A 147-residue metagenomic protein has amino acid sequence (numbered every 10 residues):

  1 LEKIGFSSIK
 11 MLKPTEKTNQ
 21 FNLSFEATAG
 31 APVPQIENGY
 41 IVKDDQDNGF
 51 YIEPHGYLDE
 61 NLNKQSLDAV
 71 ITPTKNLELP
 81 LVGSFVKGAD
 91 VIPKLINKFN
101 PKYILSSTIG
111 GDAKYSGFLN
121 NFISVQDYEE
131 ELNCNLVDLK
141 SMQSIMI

Functional and structural regions predicted by a protein language model:
L1-E2: Hydrophobic packing residues within well-ordered alpha-helices of enzyme cores
G5-K17, N63-Q65, L81, I92-I147: Binuclear metal-ion centers of metallo-dependent hydrolases, dominated by the metallo-beta-lactamase
M11-A69, P80, S84, Q143-I147: Core dinuclear metal-dependent hydrolase active-site scaffold
T28-G30, D44-Q46, V70-P73, A89-K94 (+1 more regions): Short, low-complexity, polar/charged sequence segments that are solvent-exposed and flexible
P54-G56, T74, T108: Fold-independent oxyanion-binding glycine-rich loops and adjacent beta-strand/coil segments at enzyme active sites
L58, L77-E78, G111-D112: Glycine-rich nucleotide phosphate-binding loop and flanking beta-alpha elements of Rossmann-like dinucleotide-binding
T72-A89, K102: A short, conserved beta-to-alpha structural element at the edge of catalytic cores that scaffolds binding
